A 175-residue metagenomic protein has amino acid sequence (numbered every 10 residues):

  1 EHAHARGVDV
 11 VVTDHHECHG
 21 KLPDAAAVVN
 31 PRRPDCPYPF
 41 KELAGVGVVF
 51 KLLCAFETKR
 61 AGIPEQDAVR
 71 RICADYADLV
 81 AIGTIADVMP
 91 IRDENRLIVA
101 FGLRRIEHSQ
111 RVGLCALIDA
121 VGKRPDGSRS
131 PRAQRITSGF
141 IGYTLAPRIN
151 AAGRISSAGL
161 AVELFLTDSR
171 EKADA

Functional and structural regions predicted by a protein language model:
E1-D24, V28-P31: N-terminal small/polar loop signature for handling phosphorylated ligands or for N-terminal nucleophile
E1-H2, K21-A26, F40-E42, A61 (+2 more regions): Short acidic, glycine/serine/threonine-rich loops at helix termini
H2, V48-L52, F101: Alpha-helical scaffold elements adjacent to nucleotide-binding pockets in ATP/GTP-utilizing enzyme cores
D9-T13, D35-Y38, L52-A55, S169-K172: Glycine-rich loops and low-complexity Gly/Arg-rich segments that provide flexible linkers or classic glycine-based
D24-E65, C73-I85: Short alpha-helices
T58-A175: Hydrophobic helix-and-loop "lid/oligomerization" segment in the mid-to-C-terminal part of catalytic domains
